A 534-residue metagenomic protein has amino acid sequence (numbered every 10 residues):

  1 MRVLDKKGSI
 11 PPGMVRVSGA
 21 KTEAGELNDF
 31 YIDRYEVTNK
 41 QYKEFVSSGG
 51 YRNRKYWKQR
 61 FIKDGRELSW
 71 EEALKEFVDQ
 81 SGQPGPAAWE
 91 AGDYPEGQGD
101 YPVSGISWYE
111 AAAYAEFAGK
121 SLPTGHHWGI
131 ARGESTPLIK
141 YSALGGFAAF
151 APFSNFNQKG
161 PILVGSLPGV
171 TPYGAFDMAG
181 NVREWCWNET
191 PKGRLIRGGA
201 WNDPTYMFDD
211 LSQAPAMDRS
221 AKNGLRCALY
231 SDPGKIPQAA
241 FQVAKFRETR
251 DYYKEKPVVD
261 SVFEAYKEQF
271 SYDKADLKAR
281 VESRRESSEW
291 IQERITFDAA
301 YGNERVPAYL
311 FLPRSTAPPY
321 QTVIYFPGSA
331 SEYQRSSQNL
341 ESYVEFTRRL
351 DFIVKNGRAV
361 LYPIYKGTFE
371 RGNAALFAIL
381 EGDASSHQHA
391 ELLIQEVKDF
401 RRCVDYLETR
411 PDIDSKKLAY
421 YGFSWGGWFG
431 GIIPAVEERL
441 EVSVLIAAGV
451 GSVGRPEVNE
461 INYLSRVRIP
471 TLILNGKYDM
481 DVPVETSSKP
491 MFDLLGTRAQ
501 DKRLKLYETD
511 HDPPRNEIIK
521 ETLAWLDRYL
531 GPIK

Functional and structural regions predicted by a protein language model:
M1-A87, W108-Y109, E134-P137, K222-Y253: Short, compositionally biased
R52, Q59-I62, E67-D79, Q83-Q213 (+1 more regions): Functional-site microenvironments in short loops/helix caps that host divalent-cation chemistry
D276-T316: N-terminal cap/lid segment of alpha/beta-hydrolase-fold proteins
P319-A330: Short beta-strand element of the alpha/beta-hydrolase
S329-K398: Cap/lid segment of the alpha/beta-hydrolase catalytic domain
E381-F423: Gly/Ser-rich "nucleophile elbow"/oxyanion-hole loop immediately N-terminal to the catalytic nucleophile in hydrolases
V467, I473-N475: Short beta-strand/loop motif that positions the catalytic acidic residue of the alpha/beta-hydrolase fold
A499-K534: C-terminal catalytic histidine-bearing segment of alpha/beta-hydrolase fold enzymes
